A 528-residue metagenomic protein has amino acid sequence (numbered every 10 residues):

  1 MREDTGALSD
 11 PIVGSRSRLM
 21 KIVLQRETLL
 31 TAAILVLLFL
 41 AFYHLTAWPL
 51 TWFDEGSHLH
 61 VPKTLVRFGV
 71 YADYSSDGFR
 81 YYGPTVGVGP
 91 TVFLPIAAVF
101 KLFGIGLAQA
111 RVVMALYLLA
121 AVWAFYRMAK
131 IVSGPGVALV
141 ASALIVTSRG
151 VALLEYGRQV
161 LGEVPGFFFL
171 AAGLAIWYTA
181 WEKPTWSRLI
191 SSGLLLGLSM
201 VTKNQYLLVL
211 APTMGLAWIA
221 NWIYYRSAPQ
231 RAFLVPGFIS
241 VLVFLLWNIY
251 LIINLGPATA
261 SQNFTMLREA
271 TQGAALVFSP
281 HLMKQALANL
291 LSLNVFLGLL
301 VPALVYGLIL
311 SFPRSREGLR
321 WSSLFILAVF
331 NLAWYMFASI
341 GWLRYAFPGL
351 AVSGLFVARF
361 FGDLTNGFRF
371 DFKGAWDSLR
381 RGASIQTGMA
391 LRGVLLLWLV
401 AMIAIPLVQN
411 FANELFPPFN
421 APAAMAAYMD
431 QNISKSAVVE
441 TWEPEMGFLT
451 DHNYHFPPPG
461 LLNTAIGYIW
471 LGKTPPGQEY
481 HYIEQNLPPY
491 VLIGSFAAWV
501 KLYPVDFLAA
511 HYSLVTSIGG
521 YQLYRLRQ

Functional and structural regions predicted by a protein language model:
T31, L35, V112-S133, A172-I176 (+1 more regions): Transmembrane-helix motifs of polytopic, lipid-linked glycan transferases
A32-A33, F125-S148, F167-F168, S187 (+1 more regions): Transmembrane-helix signature of polytopic, membrane-embedded enzymes that assemble or transfer cell-envelope glycans
L59, E163, L208, S322-L324 (+1 more regions): Hydrophobic/aromatic-rich transmembrane helices and adjacent perimembrane loops
A171-L189, S199: Membrane-interface transmembrane helices that cradle and orient dolichyl/undecaprenyl
T202, Y206, F360-D363, I385-P418 (+1 more regions): Transmembrane alpha-helical segments
W218, S292-G318, F325-L332: Hydrophobic, aromatic-rich transmembrane alpha-helices and their immediate juxtamembrane boundary segments
R231-F278, S292-A303, F337: Membrane-lumen/periplasm interface segments of specific transmembrane helices in polyprenyl phosphate-linked
P418-F419, D430-I466, P488-W499: Short periplasmic/luminal acceptor-recognition loop of GT-C membrane glycosyltransferases, typified by
